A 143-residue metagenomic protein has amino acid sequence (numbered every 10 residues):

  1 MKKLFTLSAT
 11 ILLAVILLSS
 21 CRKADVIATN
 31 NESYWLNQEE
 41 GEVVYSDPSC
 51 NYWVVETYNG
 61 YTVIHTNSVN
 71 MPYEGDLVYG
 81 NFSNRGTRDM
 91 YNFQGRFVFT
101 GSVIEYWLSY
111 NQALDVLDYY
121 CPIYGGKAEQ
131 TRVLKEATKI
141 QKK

Functional and structural regions predicted by a protein language model:
M1-R22: Sec-dependent bacterial lipoprotein signal peptides
L18-E40: Bacterial Sec-dependent N-terminal signal peptides
P48-V55: Short aromatic-glycine-enriched beta-strand elements
Y61-P72: Beta-strand/loop nucleic-acid-binding surfaces
S83-Q94: Short, Lys/Arg- and Gly-enriched loop/turn segments at beta-strand edges
V103-K143: Glycine- and charge-enriched low-complexity intrinsically disordered segments
